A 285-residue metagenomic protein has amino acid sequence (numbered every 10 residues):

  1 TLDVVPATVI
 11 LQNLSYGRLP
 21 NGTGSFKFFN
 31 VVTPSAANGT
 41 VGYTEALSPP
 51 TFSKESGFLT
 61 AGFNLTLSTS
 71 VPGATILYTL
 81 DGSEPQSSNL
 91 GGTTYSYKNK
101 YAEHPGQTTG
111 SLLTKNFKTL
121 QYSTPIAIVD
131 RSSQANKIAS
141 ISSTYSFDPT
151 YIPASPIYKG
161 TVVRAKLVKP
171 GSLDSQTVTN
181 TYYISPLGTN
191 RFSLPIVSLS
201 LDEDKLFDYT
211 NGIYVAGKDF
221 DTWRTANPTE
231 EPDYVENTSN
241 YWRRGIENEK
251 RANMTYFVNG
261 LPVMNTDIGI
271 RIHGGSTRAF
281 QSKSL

Functional and structural regions predicted by a protein language model:
V4-P6: Extended, low-polarity transmembrane helix blocks
T8-R251, Y256-I268: Short, compositionally stereotyped local motifs that mark structural "simplifiers"
G269-L285: Conserved oxyanion/phosphate-binding beta-strand-loop segments in alpha/beta enzyme cores
